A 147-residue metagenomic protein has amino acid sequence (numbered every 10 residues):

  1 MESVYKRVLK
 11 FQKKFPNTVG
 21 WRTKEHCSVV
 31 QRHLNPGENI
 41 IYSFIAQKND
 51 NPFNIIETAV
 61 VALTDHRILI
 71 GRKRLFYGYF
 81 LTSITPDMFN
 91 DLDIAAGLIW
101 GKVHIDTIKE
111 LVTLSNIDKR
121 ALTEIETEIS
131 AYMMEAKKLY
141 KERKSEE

Functional and structural regions predicted by a protein language model:
M1-R22, H26-R32, F53-N54, Y77-E147: Acidic, Ser/Thr- and proline-rich intrinsically disordered linker/docking segments of eukaryotic scaffolds
H33, G37: Secretory/extracellular carbohydrate-interaction modules and structurally similar beta-sandwich "look-alikes"
E38-I40, A59: A generic secondary-structure signal marking the coil-to-beta-strand transition
Y42-F44: Conserved binding/recognition cores within well-folded domains
K48-T82, D93: Conserved beta-hairpin
